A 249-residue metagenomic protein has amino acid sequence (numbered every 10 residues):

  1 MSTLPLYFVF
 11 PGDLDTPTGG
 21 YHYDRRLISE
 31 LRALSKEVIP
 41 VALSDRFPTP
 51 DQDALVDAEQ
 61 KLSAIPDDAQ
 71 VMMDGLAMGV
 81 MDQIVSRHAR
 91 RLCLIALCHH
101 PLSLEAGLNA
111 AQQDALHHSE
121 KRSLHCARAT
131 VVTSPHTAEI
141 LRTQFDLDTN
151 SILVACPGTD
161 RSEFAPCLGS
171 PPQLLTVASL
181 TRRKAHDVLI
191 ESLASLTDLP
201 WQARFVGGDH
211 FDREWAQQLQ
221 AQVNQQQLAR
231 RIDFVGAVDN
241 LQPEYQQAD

Functional and structural regions predicted by a protein language model:
L14, V177-T181, G208-F211, V238: Short donor-sugar binding/catalytic loops of nucleotide-sugar-dependent glycosyltransferases, especially enzymes
Q70-M72, R87-E105: Active-site proximal beta-strand in glycosyltransferases
A111-T130: Membrane-proximal helix-turn-helix segments that form the acceptor-binding/catalytic region of lipid-linked
R128, R231, Q246-D249: Acidic donor-binding loop of glycosyltransferase active sites
H136, A155-G158: Carbohydrate-associated surface elements
T159, P166-K184, I190-S195, R204: Conserved donor-binding/catalytic core segment of Leloir-type glycosyltransferases
Q202-Q220: Glycosyltransferase donor-sugar binding loop
D212-Q218, A229-V238, E244: Active-site donor-binding acidic/aromatic loop of nucleotide-activated sugar and phosphosugar transferases involved
